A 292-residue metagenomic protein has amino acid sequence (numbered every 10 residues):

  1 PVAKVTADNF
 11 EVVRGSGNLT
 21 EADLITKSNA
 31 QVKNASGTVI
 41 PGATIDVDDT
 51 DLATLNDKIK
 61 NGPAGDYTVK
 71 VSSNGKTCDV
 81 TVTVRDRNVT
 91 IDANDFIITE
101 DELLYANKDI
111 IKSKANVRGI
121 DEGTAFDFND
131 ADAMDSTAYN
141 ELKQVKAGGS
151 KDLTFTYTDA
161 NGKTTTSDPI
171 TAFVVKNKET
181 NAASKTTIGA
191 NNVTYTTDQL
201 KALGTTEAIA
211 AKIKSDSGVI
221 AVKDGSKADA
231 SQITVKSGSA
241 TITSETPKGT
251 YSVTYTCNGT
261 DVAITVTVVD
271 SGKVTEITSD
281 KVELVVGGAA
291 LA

Functional and structural regions predicted by a protein language model:
P1-V39, N88-T124, K178-K227, K273-A292: Solvent-exposed, low-complexity, repeat-rich "mucin-like" stalks and linkers
V12, K58, N74, T83-R85 (+8 more regions): Intrinsically disordered, low-complexity sequence elements enriched in Ser/Thr/Gly/Pro
A35-T77, I120-F173, V222-V266: Serine/threonine-rich, repeat-prone extracellular segments and beta-strand-based repeat modules of secreted/surface
T81-R87, T171-N177, T265-S271: Short beta-strand edge segments in extracellular beta-sheet folds
